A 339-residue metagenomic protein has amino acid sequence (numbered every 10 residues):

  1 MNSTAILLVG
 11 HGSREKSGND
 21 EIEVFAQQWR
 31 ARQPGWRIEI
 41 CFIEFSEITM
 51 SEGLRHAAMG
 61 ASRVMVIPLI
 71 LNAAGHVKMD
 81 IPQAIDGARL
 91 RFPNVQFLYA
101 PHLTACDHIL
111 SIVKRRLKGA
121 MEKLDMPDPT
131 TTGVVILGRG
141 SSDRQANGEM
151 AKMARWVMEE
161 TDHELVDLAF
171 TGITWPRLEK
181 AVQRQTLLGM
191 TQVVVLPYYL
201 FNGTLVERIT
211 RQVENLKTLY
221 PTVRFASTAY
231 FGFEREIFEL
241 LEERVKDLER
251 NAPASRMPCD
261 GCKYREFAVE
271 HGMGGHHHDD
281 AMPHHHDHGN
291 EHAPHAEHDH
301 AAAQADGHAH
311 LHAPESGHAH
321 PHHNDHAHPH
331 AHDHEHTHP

Functional and structural regions predicted by a protein language model:
M1-P339: Active-site-proximal alpha-helix that buttresses catalytic centers in soluble enzyme cores
